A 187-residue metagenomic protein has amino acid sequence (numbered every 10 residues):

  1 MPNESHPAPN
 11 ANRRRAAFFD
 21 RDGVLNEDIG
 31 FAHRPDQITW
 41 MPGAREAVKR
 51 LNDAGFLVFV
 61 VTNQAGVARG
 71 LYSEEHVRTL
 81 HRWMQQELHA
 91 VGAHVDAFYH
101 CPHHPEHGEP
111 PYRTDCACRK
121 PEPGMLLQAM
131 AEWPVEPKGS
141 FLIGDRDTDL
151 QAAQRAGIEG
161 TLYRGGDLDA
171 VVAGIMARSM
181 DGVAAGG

Functional and structural regions predicted by a protein language model:
P2-F59: Active-site neighborhood of HAD-like aspartate-dependent phosphohydrolases
P2-H6, A11-A17, E75-R78, R82-D96 (+2 more regions): Asp-based, Mg2+/Mn2+-dependent phosphohydrolase catalytic module
L25-P42, V67-A68, Y72-H76, A90-V91 (+1 more regions): Metal-dependent phosphoesterase signature
P35, R45, F56-V61, L71 (+3 more regions): Short Lys/Arg-rich amphipathic alpha-helical segments
V61-N63, L142-I143: Acidic beta-strand-to-loop metal/phosphate-binding motif
N63-V67, C101-H104: Short linear capping/connector segments at secondary-structure termini
